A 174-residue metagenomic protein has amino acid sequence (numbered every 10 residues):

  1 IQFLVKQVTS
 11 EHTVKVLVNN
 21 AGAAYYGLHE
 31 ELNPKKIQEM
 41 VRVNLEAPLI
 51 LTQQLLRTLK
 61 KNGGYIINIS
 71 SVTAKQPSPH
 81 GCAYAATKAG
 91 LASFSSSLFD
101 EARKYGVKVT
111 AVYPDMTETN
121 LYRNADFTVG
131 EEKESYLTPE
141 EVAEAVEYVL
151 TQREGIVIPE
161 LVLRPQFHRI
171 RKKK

Functional and structural regions predicted by a protein language model:
N20-Y26: Conserved NAD(P)H cofactor-binding loop of Rossmann-fold oxidoreductase domains
L28-H29, K36-Q38: Substrate-binding pocket helix/loop in short-chain dehydrogenase/reductase
E30, S78-C82, E134: Active-site loop immediately N-terminal to the catalytic Tyr-X3-Lys motif of short-chain dehydrogenase/reductase
T52, T87: Active-site helix of classical SDR
S71: Residue(s) in the substrate-gating loop at a strand-loop-helix junction that position the organic substrate next
Q76, S97-V107: Active-site-adjacent segment of SDR/Rossmann-fold oxidoreductases
A111-V112, V129-R171: C-terminal helical subdomain
